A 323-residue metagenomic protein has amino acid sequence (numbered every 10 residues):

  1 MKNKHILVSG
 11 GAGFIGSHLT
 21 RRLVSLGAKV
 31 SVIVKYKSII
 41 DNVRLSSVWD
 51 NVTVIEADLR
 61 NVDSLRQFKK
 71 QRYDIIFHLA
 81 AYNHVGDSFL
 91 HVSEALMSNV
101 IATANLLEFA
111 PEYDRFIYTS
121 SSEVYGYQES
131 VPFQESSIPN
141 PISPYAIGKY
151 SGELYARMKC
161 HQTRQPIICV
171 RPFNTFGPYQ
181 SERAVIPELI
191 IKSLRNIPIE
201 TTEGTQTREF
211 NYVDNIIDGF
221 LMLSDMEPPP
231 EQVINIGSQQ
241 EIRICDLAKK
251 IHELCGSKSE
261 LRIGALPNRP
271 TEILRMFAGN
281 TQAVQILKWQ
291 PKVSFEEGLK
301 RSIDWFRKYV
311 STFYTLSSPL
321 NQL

Functional and structural regions predicted by a protein language model:
M1-T175, Y309: N-terminal Rossmann-like NAD(P)+-binding domain of SDR-like oxidoreductases, especially those catalyzing
K2, F295-L323: Amphipathic terminal alpha-helices
L19, L189, F220-S224, A248-I251 (+2 more regions): Hydrophobic "lid"/C-terminal helical patch of Rossmann-like NAD(P)-dependent dehydrogenase/epimerase domains
R60, L90, S98, S136 (+8 more regions): Residue-level signal for the nucleotide or nucleotide-sugar donor/cofactor binding architecture
Y150, P166, T175-E188, R195-I197 (+5 more regions): Glycine/proline-rich active-site loop of Rossmann-fold NAD(P)-dependent oxidoreductases
E203, E231-I234, R243-A248, G256-R275 (+1 more regions): C-terminal "lid/loop" region of Rossmann-like NAD(P)-dependent oxidoreductases
V213, P267-Q290, E297-R301: Conserved C-terminal active-site "lid" loop/helix of NAD(P)H-dependent oxidoreductases that clamps the redox cofactor
I216, F220, I236, L247 (+2 more regions): Non-catalytic, hydrophobic alpha-helical segments
